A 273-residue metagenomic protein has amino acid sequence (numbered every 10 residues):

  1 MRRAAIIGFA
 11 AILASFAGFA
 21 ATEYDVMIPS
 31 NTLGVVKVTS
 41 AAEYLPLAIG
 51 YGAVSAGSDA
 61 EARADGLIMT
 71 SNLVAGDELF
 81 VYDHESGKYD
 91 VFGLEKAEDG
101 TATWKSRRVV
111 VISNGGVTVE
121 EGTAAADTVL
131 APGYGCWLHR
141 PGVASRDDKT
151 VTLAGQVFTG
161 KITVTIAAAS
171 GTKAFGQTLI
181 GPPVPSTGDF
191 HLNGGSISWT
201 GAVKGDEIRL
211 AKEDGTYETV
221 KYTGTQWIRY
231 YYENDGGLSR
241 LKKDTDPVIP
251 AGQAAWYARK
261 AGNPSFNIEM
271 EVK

Functional and structural regions predicted by a protein language model:
M1-A4: Positively charged n-region of N-terminal signal peptides that target proteins for export
I6-I7, I112: General helical structural elements
I7-S15: Bacterial N-terminal signal peptides
S15-F16, G116: Residues in and immediately flanking transmembrane alpha helices
G18-A75, E85, A125-K204, A251-K273: A short, polar beta-strand/turn micro-motif
L79-V81, F92, L138, I208-L210 (+2 more regions): Fold-core signature of tandem repeat domains
K88-P132, T216-P250: A cross-kingdom feature marking solvent-exposed beta-strand/loop segments within repeated, beta-rich binding/scaffold
P182-R240: Intrinsically disordered, low-complexity segments enriched in Gly and acidic/Ser/Thr residues that form flexible
